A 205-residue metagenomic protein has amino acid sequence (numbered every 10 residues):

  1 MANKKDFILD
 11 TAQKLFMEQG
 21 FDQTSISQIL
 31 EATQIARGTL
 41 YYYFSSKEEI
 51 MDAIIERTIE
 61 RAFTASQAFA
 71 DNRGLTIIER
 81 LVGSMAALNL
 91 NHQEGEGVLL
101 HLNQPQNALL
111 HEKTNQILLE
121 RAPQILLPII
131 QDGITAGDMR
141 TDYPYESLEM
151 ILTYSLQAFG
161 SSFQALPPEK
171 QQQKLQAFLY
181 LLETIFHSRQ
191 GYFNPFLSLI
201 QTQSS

Functional and structural regions predicted by a protein language model:
F7, L15-E49, A53-R57: Helix-turn-helix
K47, T58, A62, S84 (+5 more regions): Hydrophobic/aromatic residues within well-ordered alpha-helical segments
A53, Q67-V98, I151: Hydrophobic alpha-helical connector segments
T58, A62, S66, H92 (+2 more regions): Hydrophobic recognition helices of helix-based DNA-binding modules
E79, T114-L118, Q131, T135-I151 (+1 more regions): All-alpha amphipathic helical-bundle segments outside canonical DNA-binding/catalytic cores that form hydrophobic
Q93-L127, T135-D138: Short secondary-structure transition hinges
Q124, P128-D132, A136, S161 (+1 more regions): C-terminal peripheral helix-coil segments that are non-catalytic and often amphipathic
